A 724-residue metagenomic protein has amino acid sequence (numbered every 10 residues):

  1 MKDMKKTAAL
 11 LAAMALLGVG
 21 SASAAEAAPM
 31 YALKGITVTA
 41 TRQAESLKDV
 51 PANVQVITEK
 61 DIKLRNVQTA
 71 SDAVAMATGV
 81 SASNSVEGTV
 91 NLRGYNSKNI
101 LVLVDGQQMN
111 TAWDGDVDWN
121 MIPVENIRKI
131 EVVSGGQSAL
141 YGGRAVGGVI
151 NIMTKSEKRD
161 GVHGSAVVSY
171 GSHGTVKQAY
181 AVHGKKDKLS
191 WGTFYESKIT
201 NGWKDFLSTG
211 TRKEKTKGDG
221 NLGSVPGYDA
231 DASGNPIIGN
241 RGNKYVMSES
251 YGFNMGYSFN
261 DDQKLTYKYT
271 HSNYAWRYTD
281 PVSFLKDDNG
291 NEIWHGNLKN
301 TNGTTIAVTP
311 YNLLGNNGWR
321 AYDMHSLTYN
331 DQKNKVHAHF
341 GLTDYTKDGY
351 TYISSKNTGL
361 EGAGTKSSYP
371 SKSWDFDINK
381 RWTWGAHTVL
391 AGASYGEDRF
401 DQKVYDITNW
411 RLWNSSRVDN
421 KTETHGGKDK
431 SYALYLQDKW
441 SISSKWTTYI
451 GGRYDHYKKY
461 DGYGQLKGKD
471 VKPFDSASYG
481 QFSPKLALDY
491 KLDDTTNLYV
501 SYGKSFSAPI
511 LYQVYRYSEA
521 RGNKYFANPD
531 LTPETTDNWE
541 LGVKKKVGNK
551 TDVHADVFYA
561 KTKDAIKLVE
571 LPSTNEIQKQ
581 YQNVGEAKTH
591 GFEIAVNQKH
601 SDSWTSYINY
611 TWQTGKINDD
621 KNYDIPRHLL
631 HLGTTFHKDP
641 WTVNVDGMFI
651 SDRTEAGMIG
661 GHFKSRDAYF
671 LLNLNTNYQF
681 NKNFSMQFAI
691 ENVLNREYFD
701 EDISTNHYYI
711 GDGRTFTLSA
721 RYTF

Functional and structural regions predicted by a protein language model:
Q68-A73, G88-N91, L103, D118-N120 (+3 more regions): N-terminal periplasmic accessory domains that precede and gate Gram-negative outer-membrane beta-barrel machines
S71-Q108: Extracytoplasmic beta-strand/coil segments of soluble accessory domains associated with Gram-negative outer-membrane
Q108-G135: Short acidic/polar hinge/loop motifs at secondary-structure boundaries that mediate gating or recognition
R159-G161, V167-S169, A181-N317: Periplasmic-side early beta-strands and strand-to-turn transitions of outer-membrane beta-barrels
S258-N273, L313-L466, P473, S478 (+6 more regions): Face-selective signature of the C-terminal outer-membrane beta-barrel domain
Q332, H337-T351, A386, D489-K491 (+4 more regions): Membrane-embedded beta-barrel scaffold of Gram-negative outer-membrane proteins
R399-W413, H456-K467, S476, D489-W539 (+4 more regions): Surface-exposed extracellular loop regions of Gram-negative outer-membrane beta-barrel proteins, predominantly
S441-T448, H554-T562, P572-M658, K682-S685 (+2 more regions): Gram-negative outer-membrane beta-barrel transporters
